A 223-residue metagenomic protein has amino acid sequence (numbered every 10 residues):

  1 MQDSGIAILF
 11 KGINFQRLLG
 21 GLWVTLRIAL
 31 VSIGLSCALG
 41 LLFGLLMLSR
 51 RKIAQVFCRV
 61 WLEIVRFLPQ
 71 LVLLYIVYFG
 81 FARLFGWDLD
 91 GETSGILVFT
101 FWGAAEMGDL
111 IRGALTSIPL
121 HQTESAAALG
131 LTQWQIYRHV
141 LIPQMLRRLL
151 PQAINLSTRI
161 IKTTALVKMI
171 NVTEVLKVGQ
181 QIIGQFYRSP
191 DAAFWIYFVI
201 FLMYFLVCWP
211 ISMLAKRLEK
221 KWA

Functional and structural regions predicted by a protein language model:
M1-A223: Transmembrane alpha-helices and adjacent helix-loop boundaries
